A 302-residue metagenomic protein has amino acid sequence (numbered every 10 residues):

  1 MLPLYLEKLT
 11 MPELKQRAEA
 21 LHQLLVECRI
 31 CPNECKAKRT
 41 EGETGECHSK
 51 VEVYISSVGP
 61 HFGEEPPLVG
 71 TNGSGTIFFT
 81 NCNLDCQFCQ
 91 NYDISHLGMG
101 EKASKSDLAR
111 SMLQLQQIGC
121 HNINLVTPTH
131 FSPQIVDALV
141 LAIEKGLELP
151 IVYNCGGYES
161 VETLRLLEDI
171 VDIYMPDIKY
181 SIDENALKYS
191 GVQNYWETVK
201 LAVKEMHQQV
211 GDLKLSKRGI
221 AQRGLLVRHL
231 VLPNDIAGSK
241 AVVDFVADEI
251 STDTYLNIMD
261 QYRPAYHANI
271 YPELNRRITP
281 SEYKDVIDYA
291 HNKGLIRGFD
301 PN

Functional and structural regions predicted by a protein language model:
M1-E43, G211-N302: Auxiliary Fe-S-binding modules of radical SAM enzymes
C47-I173, I182-D183: Conserved Radical SAM active-site core
G75, I123, I151-Y153, Y174-P176 (+3 more regions): Hydrophobic faces of well-ordered beta-strands that scaffold small-molecule active sites in alpha/beta enzyme cores
S95, S132, G157-S160, I178-W196 (+3 more regions): Conserved radical SAM core fold
K105-L108, I135, V199, V203 (+3 more regions): Aromatic/hydrophobic pocket-lining residues that form the small-molecule binding cavity in soluble enzyme cores
L139-P150, L201-M206, P280-V286: Alpha-helix-loop-beta-strand connector modules within alpha/beta enzyme cores
E168-D183, D253-Y262: Non-cysteine beta-strand/loop elements that form the S-adenosyl-L-methionine
L187-R218: Anionic-ligand binding region
